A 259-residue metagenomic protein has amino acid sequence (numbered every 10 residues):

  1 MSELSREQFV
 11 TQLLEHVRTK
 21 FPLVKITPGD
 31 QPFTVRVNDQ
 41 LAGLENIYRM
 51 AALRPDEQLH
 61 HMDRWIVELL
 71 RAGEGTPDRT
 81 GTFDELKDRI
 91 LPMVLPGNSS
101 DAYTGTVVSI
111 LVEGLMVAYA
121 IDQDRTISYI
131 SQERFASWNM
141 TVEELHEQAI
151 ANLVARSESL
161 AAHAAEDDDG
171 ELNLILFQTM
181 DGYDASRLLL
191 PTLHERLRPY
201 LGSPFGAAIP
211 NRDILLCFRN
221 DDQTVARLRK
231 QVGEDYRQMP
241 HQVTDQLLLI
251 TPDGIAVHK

Functional and structural regions predicted by a protein language model:
M1-L13: N-terminus-biased targeting/localization segments
V10-K20, V24, P28-G182: Charged, alpha-helical interface segments at or near domain boundaries
D30, G202-S203, Q242: Short beta-strand-initiation
G43-A52, P191-T192, R198-P199, V225-Y236: Helical (often loop-to-helix) elements that flank the catalytic cores of nucleotide-handling enzymes
E68-G81, A120, A207-L216, I250-K259: Short secondary-structure transition/capping segments
L160-E166, P204-A207, T244-Q246: Flexible, glycine/charged-enriched surface loops at secondary-structure junctions
G170-R227: Intrinsically disordered, low-complexity segments enriched in Gly and acidic/Ser/Thr residues that form flexible
N211-K259: C-terminal structured domains
